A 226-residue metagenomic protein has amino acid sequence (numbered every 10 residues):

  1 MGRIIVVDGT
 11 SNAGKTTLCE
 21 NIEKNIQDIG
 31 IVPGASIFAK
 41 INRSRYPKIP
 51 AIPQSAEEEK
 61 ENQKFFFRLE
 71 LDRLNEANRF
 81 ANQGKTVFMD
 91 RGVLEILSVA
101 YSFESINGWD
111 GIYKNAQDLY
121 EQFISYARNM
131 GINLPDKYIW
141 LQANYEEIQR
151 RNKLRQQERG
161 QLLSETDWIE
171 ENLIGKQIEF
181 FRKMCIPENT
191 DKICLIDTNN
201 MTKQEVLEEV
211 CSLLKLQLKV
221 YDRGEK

Functional and structural regions predicted by a protein language model:
V7: Hydrophobic anchor at the beta1->P-loop junction of P-loop NTPases
T10: P-loop (Walker A) phosphate-binding loop of NTP-binding proteins
A13: ATP-binding Walker
T16: Walker A/P-loop
E23-N75: Conserved substrate/cofactor phosphate-moiety recognition/catalytic segment in nucleotide-dependent phosphotransferases
L74-N82, T86-R159: ATP-dependent NMP and nucleoside kinases share a basic, alpha-helical "lid"
Q149-K226: NTP-dependent small-molecule kinase module
